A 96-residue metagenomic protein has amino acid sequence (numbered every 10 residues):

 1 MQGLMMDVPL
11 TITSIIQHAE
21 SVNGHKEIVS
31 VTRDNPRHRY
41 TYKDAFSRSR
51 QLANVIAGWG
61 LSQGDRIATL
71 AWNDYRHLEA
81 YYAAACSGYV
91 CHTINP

Functional and structural regions predicted by a protein language model:
M1-M6: A detector for short, charged/polar N-terminal pre-domain segments
D7-V29, S47: A short N-terminal helical cap/helix-turn-helix that marks the beginning of AMP-binding/adenylate-forming
I28-Y82: Conserved AMP-binding/adenylate-forming core of the ANL superfamily
A85: Anion (oxyanion) recognition and catalysis
G88: Structured binding elements
I94-P96: Short beta->alpha connector loops at strand-helix junctions that form conserved, small/polar/Pro-enriched
